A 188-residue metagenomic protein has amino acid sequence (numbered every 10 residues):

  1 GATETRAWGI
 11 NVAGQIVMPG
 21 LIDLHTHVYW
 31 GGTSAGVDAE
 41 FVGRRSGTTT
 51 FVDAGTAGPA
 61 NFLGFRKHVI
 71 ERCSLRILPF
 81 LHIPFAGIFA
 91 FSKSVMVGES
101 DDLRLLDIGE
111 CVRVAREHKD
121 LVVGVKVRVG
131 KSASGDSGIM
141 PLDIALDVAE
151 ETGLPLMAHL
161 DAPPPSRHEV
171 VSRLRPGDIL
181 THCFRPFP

Functional and structural regions predicted by a protein language model:
G1-M18: Histidine-rich, glycine-flanked metal-binding segment
A2, T26, T56-A57, H82-P84 (+3 more regions): Short, ordered loop/turn segments at secondary-structure junctions
I10-N11, V52-D53, P79, V123-G124 (+2 more regions): General beta-strand structural signal in soluble alpha/beta enzymes
G14, H25, G47, V125 (+1 more regions): Conserved, mostly hydrophobic/aromatic
Q15-V37: Di-metal (Zn2+ and/or Mg2+/Mn2+) metal-binding site signature of metallo-dependent hydrolases with the MBL/beta-CASP
V17-M18, R66-H82, D147-G153, L174: Alpha-helix-loop-beta-strand connector modules within alpha/beta enzyme cores
E40-R128: Divalent-metal coordination cores built from histidine and acidic residues
V127-P188: Active-site core of metal-dependent hydrolases
